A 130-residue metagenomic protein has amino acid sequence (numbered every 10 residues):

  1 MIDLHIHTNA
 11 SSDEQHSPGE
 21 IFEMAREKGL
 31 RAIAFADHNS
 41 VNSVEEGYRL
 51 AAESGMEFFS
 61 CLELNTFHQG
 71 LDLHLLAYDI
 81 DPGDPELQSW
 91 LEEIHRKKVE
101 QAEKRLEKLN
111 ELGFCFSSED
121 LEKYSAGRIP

Functional and structural regions predicted by a protein language model:
M1-L71: An N-terminally biased module of ancient metal coordination in phosphate/nucleic-acid-related enzymes
A52-P130: Extended substrate/RNA-proximal surfaces in nucleic-acid metabolism proteins
